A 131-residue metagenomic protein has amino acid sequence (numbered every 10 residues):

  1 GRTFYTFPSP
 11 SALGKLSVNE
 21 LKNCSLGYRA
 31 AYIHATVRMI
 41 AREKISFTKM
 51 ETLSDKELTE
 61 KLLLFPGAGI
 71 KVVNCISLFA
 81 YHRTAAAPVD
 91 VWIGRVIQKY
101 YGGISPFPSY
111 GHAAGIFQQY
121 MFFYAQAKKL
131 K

Functional and structural regions predicted by a protein language model:
G1-K131: HhH-family (HhH-GPD) DNA N-glycosylase catalytic core used in base-excision repair
